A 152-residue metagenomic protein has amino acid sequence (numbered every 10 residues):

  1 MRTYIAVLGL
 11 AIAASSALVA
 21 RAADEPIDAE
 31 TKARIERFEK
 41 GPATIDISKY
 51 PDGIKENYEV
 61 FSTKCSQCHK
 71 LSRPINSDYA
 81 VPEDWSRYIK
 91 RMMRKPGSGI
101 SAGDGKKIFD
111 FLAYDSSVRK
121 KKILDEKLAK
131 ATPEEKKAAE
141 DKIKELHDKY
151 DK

Functional and structural regions predicted by a protein language model:
M1-I5: Positively charged n-region of N-terminal signal peptides that target proteins for export
V7-S16: Bacterial N-terminal signal peptides
S16-A22: Sec/Tat signal peptide C-region and signal peptidase I cleavage site
D24-I54, S62, A102-K152: Flexible coil segments in periplasmic/lumen-exposed cytochrome c-class electron-transfer proteins
E59-L71, D84-K90, R94-K95, K106-D110: C-type cytochrome heme c attachment motif
C68-P74, S101, A113: Detector for the c-type heme attachment site
S77-P82: Short cysteine/histidine-rich zinc-coordinating motifs and their immediately flanking basic loops
